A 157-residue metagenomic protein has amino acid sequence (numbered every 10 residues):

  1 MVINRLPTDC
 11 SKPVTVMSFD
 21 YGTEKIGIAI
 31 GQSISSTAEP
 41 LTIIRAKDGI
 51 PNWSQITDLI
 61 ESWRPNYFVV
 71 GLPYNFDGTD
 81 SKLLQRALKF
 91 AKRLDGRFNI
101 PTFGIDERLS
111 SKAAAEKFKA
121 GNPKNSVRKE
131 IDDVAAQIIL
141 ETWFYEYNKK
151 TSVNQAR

Functional and structural regions predicted by a protein language model:
M1-F19, E24-R157: Phosphate- and other anionic-substrate recognition elements at nucleic-acid/protein interfaces
